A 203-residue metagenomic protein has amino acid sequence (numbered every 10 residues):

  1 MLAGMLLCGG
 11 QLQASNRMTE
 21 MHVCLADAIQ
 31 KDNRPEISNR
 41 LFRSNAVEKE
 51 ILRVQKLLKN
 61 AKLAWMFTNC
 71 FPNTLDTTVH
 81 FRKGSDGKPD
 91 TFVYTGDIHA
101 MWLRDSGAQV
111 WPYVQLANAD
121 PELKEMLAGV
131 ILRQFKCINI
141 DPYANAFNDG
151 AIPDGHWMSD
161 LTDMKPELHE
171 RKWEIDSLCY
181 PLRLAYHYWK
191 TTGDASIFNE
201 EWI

Functional and structural regions predicted by a protein language model:
M1-G9: Bacterial N-terminal signal peptides
Q11-Q13: Sec/Tat signal peptide C-region and signal peptidase I cleavage site
N16-R104: Low-complexity, Ser/Thr/Pro/Gly-enriched N-terminal "stalk/linker" regions
H99-L127, I131-I203: Aromatic-rich carbohydrate-recognition surfaces in CAZymes
